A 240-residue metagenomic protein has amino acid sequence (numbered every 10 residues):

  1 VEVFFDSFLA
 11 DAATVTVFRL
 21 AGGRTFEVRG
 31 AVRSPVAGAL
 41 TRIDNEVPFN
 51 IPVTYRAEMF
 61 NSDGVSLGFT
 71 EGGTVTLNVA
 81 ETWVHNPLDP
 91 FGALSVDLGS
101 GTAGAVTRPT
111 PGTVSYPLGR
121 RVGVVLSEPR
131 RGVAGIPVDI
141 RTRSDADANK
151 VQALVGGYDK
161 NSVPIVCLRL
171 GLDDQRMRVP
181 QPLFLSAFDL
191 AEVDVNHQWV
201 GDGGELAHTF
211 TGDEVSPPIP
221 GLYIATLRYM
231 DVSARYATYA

Functional and structural regions predicted by a protein language model:
V1-D11: Conserved aromatic anchor
E2, A39-T41, G135-P137: Intrinsic-disorder/low-complexity, polar/charged segments enriched in Ser/Thr/Lys/Arg/Asp/Glu/Gln
V3, V15-V17, V28, Y55-A57 (+2 more regions): Hydrophobic beta-strand residues in large extracellular and virion-surface proteins
A10-A13, L185-A187: A broad structural signal for short, well-ordered beta-strand segments within beta-sheet-rich domains
A13-N50: Recognizes extended acidic, P/S/T-rich segments that occur within or adjacent to Ig-like beta-sandwich modules
A21-G23, N61-V65, L172: Solvent-exposed strand-loop boundary residues in beta-sheet-rich modules
I43-G64: Beta-strand-rich modules
F69-A240: Extracellular/virion structural assembly segments
